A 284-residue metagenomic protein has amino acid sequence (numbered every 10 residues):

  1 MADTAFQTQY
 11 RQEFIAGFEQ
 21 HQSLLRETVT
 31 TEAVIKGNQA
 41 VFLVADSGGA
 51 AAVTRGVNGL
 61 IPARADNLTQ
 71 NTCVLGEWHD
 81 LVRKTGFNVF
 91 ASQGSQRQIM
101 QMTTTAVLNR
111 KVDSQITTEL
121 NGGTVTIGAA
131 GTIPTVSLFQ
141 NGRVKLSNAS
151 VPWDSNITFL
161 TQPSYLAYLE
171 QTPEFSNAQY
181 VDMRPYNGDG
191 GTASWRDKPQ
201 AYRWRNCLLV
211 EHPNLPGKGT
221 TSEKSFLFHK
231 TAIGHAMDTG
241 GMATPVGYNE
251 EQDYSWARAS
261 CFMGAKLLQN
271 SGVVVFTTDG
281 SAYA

Functional and structural regions predicted by a protein language model:
A2-E27, T31-A50, P62-L81, A91 (+1 more regions): Sequence/fold signature of self-assembling virion shell proteins
R55-A63: Short Gly/aromatic-enriched secondary-structure transition segments
T85, Q162, Q269: Residue-level signal for threonine
G86-W153, V275-A284: Alpha-helical scaffold segments that mediate packing/assembly in large oligomeric complexes
G122-P199: Extended, solvent-exposed, turn-rich assembly/linker loops in the middle of proteins
